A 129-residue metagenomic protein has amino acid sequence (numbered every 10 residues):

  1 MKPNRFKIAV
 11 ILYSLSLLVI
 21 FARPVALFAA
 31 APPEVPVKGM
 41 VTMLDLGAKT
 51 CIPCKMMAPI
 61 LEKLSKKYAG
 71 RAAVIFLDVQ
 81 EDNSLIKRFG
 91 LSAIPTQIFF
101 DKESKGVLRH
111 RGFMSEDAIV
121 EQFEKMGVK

Functional and structural regions predicted by a protein language model:
M1-A30, K129: N-terminal targeting signals for export/organelle localization
V37-K49: Short active-site neighborhood of thiol/selenol oxidoreductases, capturing the structured segment around
L46, S65, G70-N83: Thiol-based oxidoreductase modules, predominantly thioredoxin-like and allied folds used for disulfide exchange
L46-I60: Conserved redox-active cysteine motifs that mediate thiol-disulfide chemistry, especially di-cysteine Cys-X(1-2)-Cys
A48-I52, Q80-S84, S92, K105-G106 (+1 more regions): Solvent-exposed loop/turn segments at secondary-structure junctions within structured extracellular/periplasmic domains
F89-I98: Structural micro-motif
F99-K129: Non-catalytic, surface beta->alpha helical segment in thiol-disulfide oxidoreductase systems
